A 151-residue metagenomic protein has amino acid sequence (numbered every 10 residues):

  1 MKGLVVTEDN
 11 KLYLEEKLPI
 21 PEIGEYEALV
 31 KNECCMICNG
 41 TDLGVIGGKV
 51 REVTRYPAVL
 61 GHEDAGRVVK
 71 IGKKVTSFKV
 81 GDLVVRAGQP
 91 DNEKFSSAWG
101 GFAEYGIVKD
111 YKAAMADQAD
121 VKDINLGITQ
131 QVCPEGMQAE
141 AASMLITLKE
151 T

Functional and structural regions predicted by a protein language model:
G3-V6, V84: A short beta-strand micro-motif
N10-E15, N39-T41: Short N-terminal binding/cap micro-motifs at the start of the first secondary-structure element
I20-I37, K49-K94, A98-G100, K112: Glycine-rich beta-strand-centered segment in the early N-terminal region that forms part of a ligand/cofactor-binding
L43-K49: Short Gly/aromatic-enriched secondary-structure transition segments
P90-T151: NAD(P)H dinucleotide-binding glycine-rich loop of Rossmann-like/cofactor-binding domains, especially the beta1-alpha1
